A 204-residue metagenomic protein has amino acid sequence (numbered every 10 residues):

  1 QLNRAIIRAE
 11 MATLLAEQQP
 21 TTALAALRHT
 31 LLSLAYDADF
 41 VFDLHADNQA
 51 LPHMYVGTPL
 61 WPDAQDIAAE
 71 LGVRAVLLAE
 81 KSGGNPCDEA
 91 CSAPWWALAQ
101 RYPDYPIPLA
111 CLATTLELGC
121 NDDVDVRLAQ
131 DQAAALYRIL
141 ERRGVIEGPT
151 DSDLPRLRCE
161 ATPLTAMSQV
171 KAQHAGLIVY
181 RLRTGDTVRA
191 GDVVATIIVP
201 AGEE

Functional and structural regions predicted by a protein language model:
Q1-E204: Structured catalytic-domain cores with a bias toward divalent-metal coordination
